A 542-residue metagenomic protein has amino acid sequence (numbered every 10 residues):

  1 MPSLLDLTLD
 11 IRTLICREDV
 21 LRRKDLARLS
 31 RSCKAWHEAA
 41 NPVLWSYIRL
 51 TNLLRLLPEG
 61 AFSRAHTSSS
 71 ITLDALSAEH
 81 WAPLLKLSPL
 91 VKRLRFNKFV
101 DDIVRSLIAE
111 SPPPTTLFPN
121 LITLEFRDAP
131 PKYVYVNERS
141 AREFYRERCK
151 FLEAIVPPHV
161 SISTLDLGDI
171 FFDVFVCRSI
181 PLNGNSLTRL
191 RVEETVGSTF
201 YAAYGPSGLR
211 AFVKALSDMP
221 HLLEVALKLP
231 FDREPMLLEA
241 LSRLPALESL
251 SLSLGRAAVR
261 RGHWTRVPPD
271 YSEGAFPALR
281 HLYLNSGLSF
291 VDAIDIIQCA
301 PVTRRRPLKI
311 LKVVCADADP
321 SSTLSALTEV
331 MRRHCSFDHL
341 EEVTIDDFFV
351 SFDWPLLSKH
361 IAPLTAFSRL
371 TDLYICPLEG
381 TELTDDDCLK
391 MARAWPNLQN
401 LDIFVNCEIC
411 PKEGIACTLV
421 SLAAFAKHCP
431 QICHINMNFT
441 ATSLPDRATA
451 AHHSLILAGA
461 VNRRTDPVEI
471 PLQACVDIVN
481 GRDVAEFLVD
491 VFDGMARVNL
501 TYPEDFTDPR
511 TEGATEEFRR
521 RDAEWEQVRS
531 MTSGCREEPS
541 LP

Functional and structural regions predicted by a protein language model:
M1-P542: Leucine-rich repeat
